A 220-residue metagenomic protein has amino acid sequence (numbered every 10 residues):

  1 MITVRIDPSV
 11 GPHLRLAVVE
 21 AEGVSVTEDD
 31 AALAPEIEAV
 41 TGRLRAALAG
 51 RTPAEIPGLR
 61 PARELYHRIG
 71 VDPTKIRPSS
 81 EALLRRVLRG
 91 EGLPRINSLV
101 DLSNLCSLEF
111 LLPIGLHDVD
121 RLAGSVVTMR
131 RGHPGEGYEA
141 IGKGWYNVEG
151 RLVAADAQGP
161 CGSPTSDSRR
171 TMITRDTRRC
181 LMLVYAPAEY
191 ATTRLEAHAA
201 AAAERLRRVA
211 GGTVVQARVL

Functional and structural regions predicted by a protein language model:
M1-L220: Charge-biased, low-complexity intrinsically disordered regions
